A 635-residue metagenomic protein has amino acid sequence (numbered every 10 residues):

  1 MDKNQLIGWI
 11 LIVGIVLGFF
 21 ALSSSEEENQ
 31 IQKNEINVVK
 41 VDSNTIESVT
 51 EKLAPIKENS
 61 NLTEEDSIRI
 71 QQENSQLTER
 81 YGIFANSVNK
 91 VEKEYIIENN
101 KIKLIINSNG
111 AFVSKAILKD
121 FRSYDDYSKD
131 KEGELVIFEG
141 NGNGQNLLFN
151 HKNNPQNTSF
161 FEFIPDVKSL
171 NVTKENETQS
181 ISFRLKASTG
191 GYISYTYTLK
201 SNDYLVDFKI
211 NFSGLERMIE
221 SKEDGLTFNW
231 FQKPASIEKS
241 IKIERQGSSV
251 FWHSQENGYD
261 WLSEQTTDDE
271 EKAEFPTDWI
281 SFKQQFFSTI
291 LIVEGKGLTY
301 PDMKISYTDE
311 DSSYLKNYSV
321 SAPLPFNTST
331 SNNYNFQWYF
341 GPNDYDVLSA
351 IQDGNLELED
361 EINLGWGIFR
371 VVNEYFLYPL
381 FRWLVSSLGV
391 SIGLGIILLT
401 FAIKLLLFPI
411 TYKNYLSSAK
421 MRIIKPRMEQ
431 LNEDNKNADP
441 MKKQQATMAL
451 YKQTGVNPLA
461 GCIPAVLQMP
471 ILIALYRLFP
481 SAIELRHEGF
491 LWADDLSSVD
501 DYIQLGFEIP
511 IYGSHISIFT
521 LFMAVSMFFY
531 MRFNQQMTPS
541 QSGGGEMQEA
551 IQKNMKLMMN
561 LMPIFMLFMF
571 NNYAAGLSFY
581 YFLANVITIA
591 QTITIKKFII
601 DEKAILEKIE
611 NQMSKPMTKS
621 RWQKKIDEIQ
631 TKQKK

Functional and structural regions predicted by a protein language model:
M1-L405, E602-K635: Membrane-protein biogenesis/insertion across secretory and organellar systems
M1-Q76, K129-D130, Y412-N457, G506 (+2 more regions): Terminal, Lys/Arg-rich, intrinsically disordered segments and adjacent short helical elements of membrane-protein
I15, I106, I210, K404 (+5 more regions): Residue-level signature of catalytic and energy-coupling elements of molecular machines, predominantly ATP/GTP-dependent
A21, S114, S123-Y124, S417 (+4 more regions): Alpha-helix termini
F183-K186, M218-P325, Y345, G365 (+4 more regions): Hydrophobic alpha-helical transmembrane segments and adjacent short intramembrane/lumenal linkers of inner/organellar
G367-A419, I423-N432, I463-L467, I471 (+1 more regions): Core alpha-helical transmembrane segments of integral membrane proteins
